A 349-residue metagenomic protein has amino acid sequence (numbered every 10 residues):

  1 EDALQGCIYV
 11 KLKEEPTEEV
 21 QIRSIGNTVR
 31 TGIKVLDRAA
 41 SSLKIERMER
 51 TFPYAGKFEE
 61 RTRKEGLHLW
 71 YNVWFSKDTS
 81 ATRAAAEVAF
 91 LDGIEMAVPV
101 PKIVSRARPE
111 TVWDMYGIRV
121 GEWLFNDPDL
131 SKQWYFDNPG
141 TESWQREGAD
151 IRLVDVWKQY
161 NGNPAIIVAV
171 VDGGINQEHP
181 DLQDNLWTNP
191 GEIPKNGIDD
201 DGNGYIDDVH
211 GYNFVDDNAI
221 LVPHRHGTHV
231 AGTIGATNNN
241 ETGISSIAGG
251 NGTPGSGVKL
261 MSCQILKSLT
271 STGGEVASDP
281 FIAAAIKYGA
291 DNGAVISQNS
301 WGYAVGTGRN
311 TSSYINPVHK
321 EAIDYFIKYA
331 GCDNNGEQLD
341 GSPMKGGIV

Functional and structural regions predicted by a protein language model:
E1-D114, D155, P164, G306: Inhibitory N-terminal propeptides of secreted protease zymogens
D2-L4, K64-L67, A89-F90, Q159-P164 (+4 more regions): Extracellular/periplasmic catalytic domains that process cell-envelope and extracellular macromolecules
K13-E18, D78-S80, I103, G173-Q177 (+4 more regions): Acidic glycine-/aspartate-rich tracts in secreted/extracellular proteins
Q21-I22, A107-E110, H179-N185, G243-S245 (+2 more regions): Short, solvent-exposed loop/turn and secondary-structure capping segments
K57-N72, A86-I167, I175-D181, N185 (+2 more regions): Protease zymogen maturation seam
Y71, M96, I296, G347-I348: Short, Asp-centered acidic motifs that coordinate Mg2+ and/or phosphate in catalytic or ligand-binding sites
I166, G173, P194, G202 (+3 more regions): Subtilisin-like peptidase catalytic core
T311-V349: Catalytic-core regions built around general acid/base machinery
